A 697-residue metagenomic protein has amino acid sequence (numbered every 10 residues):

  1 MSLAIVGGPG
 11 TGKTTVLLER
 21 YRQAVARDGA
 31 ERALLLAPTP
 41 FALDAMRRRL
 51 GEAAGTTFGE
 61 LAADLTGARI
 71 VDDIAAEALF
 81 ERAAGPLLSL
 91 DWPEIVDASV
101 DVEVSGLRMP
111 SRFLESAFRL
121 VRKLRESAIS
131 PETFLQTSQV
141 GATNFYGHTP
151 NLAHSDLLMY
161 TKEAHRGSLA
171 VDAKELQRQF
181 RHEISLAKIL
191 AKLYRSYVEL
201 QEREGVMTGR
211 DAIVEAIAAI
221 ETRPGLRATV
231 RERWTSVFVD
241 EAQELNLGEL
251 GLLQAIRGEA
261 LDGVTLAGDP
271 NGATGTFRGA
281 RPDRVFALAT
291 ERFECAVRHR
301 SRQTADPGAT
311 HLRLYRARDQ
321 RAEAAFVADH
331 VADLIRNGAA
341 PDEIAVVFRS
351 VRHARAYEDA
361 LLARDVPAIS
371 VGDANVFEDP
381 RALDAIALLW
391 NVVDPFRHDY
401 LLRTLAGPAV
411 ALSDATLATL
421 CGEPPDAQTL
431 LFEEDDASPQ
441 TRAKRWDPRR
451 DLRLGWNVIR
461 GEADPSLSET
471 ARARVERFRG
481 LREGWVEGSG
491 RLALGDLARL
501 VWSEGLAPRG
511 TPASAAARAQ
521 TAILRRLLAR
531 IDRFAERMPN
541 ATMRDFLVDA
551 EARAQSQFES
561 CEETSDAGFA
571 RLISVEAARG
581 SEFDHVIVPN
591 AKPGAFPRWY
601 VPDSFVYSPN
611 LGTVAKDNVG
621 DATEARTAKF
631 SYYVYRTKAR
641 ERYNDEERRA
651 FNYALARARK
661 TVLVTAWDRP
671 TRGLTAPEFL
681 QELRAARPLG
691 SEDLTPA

Functional and structural regions predicted by a protein language model:
M1-R48, E232, F238-G407, D414-A418 (+7 more regions): Conserved motor-region signature of P-loop NTPase helicases/translocases
M1-V6, V16, D101-F238, L247-E249 (+2 more regions): Accessory N-terminal region flanking or inserted into the helicase ATPase core in nucleic-acid motor proteins
D28-R32, G51-A53, L65-A78, A84-R108 (+11 more regions): Short, polar/flexible loop-turn hinges at active-site or ligand-entry regions and domain interfaces
A30-V140, D283-F286: Conserved P-loop NTPase-based nucleic-acid remodeling module centered on helicase motor cores
L36, D73, L107-P110, F180-E183 (+13 more regions): Conserved phosphate/pyrophosphate-binding and hydrolysis machinery centered on Walker-type P-loop NTPases, extending
A54-T57, A216, G568-S574: Conserved two-lobed SF2 helicase motor
L90-A117, A287-R318, I335-P341, D426-R449: Coupling/hinge elements of helicase-like and P-loop NTPase modules
Q179, R355-A360, I386-R669, G673 (+1 more regions): Conserved helicase C-terminal RecA-like lobe
